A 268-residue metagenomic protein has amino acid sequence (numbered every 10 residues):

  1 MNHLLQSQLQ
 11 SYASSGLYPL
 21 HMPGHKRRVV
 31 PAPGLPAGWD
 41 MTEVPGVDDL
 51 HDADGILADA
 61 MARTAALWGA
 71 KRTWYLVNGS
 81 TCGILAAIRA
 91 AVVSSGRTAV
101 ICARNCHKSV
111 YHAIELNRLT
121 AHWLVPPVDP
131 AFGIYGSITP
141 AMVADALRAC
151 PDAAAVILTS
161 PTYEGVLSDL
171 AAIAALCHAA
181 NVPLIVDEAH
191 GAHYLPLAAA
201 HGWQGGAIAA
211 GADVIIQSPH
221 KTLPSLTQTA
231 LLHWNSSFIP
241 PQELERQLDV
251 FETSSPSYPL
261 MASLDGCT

Functional and structural regions predicted by a protein language model:
M1-G55: N-terminal "arm"/small-domain region of PLP-dependent enzymes with the aminotransferase-like
L5-Q10, P31, A70, S80-T268: Conserved PLP-enzyme active-site core in the AAT-like
P23-H25, L76-G79, A103: Acidic/polar N-terminal loop/beta-strand segments that form early-domain functional surfaces
A37-S80: Conserved N-terminal alpha-helix of the aminotransferase class I/II PLP-enzyme fold
